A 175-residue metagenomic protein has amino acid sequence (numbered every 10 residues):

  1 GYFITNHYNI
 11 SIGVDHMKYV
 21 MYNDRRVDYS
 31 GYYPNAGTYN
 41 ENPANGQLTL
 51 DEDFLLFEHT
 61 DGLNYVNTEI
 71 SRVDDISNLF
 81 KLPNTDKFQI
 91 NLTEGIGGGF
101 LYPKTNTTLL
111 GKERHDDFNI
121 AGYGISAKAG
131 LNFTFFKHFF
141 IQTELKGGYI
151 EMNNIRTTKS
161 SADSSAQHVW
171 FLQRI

Functional and structural regions predicted by a protein language model:
Y2-T107: Gram-negative (and chloroplast) outer-membrane scaffold detector with strong preference for beta-barrel transmembrane
Y22-D24, D28-Y32, K112-R114, G147 (+2 more regions): Alpha-helix boundary/interfacial micro-motifs
E52-E58, L110-F118, K159-Q167: Extracellular loop and loop/strand-boundary signature of outer-membrane beta-barrel proteins
T60-V66, F88-I90, N119-I125, S165-Q173: Residues that define the transmembrane beta-barrel architecture of outer-membrane proteins
E94-G98, Y123-A129, L145-G147: Hydrophobic alpha-helical segments of small multi-pass membrane proteins
K112-D116, I120-G130: Acidic, glycine-rich flexible loop segments
G130-I175: Predominantly the C-terminal beta-signal and adjacent terminal strand-loop region of outer-membrane beta-barrel
